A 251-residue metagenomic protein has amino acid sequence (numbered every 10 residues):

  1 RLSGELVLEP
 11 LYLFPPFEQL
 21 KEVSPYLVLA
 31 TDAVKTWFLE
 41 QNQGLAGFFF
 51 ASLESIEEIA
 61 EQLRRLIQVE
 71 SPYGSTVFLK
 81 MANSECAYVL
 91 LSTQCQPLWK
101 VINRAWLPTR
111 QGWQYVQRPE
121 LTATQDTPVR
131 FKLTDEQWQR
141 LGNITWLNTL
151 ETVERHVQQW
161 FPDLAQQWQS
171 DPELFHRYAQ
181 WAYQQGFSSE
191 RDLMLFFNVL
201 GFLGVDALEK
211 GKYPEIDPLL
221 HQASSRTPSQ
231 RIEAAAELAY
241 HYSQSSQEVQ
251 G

Functional and structural regions predicted by a protein language model:
R1-F14, E18-K35, A51-E57, R64-L66 (+2 more regions): A contiguous, surface-oriented mixed alpha/beta subdomain in the mid-to-C-terminal portion of proteins that forms
Q43: A surface-exposed, charged beta-strand/loop segment in the N-terminal or early-internal portion of soluble proteins
G47-F48: Aromatic-anchored, charged helix-turn/loop surface patch used as a conserved interaction hotspot
